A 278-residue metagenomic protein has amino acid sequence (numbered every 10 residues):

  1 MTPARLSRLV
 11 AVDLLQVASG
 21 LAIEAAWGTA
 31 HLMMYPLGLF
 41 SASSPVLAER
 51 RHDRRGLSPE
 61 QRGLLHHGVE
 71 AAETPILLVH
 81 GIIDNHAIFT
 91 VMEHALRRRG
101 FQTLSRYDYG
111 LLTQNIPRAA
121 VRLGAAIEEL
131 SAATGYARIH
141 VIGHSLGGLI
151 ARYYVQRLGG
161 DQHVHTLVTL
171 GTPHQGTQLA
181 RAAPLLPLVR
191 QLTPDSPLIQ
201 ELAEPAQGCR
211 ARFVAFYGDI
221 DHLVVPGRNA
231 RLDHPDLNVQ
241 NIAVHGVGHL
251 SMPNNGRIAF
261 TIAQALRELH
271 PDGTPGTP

Functional and structural regions predicted by a protein language model:
M1-I76, T90-V91, R99, E268 (+1 more regions): Flexible, membrane-associating and regulatory peripheral segments of lipid-active enzymes
A72-T74, Q207-F213, P235-Q240: Short, proline-enriched alpha-helix->beta-strand connector loops that line the catalytic pocket of alpha/beta-hydrolase
I76-A87, E93-R210, F216, L223: Serine-dependent carboxylesterase/thioesterase catalytic core of lipase-like alpha/beta-hydrolase/SGNH enzymes
M92, V225-L232: Short alpha-helix in the alpha/beta-hydrolase fold that links the catalytic acid
R106-G110, N241-G248: Short glycine-rich catalytic loops that host catalytic nucleophiles or stabilize transition states across multiple
N115-I116, V247-G256: Catalytic histidine-centered segment of alpha/beta-hydrolase-like enzymes
D219-V225, H249-L250: Acidic catalytic loop of the alpha/beta-hydrolase fold
P253-R267: Post-His helix in hydrolase/transferase enzymes
